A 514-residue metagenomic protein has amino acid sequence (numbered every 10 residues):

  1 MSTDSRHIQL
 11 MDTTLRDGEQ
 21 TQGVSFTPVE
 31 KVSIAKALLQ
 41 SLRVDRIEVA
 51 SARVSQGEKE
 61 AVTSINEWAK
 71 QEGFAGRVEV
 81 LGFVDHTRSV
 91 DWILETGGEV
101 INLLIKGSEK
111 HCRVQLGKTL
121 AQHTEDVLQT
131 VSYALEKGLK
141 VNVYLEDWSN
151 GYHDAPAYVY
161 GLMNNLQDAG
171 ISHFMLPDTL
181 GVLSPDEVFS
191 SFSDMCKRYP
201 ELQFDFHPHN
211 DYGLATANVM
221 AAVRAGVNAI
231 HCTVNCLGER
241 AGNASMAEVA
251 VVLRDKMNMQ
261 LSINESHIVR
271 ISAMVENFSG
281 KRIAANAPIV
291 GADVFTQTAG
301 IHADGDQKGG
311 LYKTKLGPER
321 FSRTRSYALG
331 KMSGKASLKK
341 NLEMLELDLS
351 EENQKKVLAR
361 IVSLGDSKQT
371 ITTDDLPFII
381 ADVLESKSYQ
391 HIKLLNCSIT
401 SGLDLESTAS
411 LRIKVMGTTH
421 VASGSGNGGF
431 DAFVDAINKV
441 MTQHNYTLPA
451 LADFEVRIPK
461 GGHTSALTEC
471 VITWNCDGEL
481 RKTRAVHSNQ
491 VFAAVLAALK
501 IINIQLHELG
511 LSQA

Functional and structural regions predicted by a protein language model:
H7-T14, L253, N258-S423, G462-L467: A mid-to-C-terminal "edge-of-domain" accessory segment
I8-L10, R16-R46, E67-W68, E72-G73 (+3 more regions): Alpha/beta enzyme core
D17, T21-Q22, S51-G57, S108-K110 (+6 more regions): Short, small-residue-enriched loops and turns at beta-alpha junctions that line or gate enzyme active sites
Q20-T21, S25, E30-I34, L39 (+1 more regions): Non-catalytic terminal/interface segments that mediate subunit docking, oligomerization, and allosteric communication
R53-G73, V78-L81, D85-V90: N-terminal active-site wall of soluble small-molecule enzyme domains
C112, C232-E239, V251-I263, F321-Y327 (+2 more regions): Short beta-alpha connecting loops at secondary-structure transitions that line or flank enzyme active sites
L180-L183, S190-Q307, Y312: Catalytic alpha/beta core domains of metabolic enzymes, predominantly
N445, L499-S512: Conserved structured catalytic cores and adjacent interaction surfaces of nucleotide-binding/hydrolyzing enzymes
